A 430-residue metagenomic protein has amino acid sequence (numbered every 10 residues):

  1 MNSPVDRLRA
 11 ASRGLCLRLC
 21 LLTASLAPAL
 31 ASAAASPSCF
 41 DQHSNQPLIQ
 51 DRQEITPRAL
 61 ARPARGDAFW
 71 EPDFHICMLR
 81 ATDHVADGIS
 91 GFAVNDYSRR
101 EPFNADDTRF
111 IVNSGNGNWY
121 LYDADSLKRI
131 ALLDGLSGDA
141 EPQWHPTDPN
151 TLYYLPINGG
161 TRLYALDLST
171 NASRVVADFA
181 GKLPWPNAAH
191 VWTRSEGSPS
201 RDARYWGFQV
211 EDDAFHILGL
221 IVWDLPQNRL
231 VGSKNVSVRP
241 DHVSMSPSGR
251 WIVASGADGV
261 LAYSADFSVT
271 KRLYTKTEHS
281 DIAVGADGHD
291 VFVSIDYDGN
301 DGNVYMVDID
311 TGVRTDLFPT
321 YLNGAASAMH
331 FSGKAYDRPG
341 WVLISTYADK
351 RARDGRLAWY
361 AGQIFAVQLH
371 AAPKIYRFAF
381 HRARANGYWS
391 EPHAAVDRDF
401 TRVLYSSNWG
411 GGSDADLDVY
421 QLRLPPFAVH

Functional and structural regions predicted by a protein language model:
Q50-R80: Blade/loop signatures of beta-propeller domains
Y97-R99, G115-I157: Blade-loop segments of beta-propeller domains
S98-R99, S137-W144, P186-S198, S237-P247 (+3 more regions): Repeated scaffold domains used in trafficking and secretory/extracellular systems, primarily beta-propellers
I111-N113, Y153-Y154, W206-F208, I252-A254 (+3 more regions): Residue position within the beta-strands of beta-propeller blades
G117-L121, G160-L166, A214-V222, A257-S264 (+3 more regions): Structural motif
S137-D213: Asp-box/WD-like beta-propeller blade repeats and closely related beta-sheet repeat scaffolds
N300-G302, P319-F380: Loop/turn-rich, solvent-exposed surfaces of beta-rich toroidal or solenoidal domains
S390-H430: Blade-level signature of beta-propeller repeat domains, shared across WD40, Kelch, NHL, RCC1 and BNR/Asp-box propellers
